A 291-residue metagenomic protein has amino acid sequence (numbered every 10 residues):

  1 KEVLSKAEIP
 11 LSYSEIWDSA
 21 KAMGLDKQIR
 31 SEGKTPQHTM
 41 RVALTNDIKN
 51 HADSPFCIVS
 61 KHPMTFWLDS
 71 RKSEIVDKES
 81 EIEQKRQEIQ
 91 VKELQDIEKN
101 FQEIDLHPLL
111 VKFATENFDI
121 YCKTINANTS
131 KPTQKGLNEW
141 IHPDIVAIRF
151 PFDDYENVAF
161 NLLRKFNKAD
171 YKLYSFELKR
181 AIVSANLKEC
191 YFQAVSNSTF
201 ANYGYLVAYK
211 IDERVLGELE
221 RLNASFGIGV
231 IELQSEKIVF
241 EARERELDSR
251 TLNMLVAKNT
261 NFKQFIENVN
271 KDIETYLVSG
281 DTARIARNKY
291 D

Functional and structural regions predicted by a protein language model:
K1-A7, S14, M23-K99: Phospho-regulated, low-complexity intrinsically disordered regions of nuclear gene-regulatory and chromatin-associated
W17: The alpha-helix within a helix-turn-helix
I89-E156: Acidic-basic catalytic patches of nuclease active cores, encompassing PD-(D/E)XK and other metal-cofactor nuclease
A147-S175: Active-site beta-strand-loop-beta-strand hairpin of nuclease catalytic cores that positions key catalytic residues
L163-F166, E220-D291: Non-catalytic C-terminal interaction segments of nucleic acid-processing enzymes
Y174-S184: Glycine-rich phosphate-binding "P-loop"
I182-L187, F200-E236: Nucleic-acid nuclease catalytic cores
N197: Ligand-binding face of N-terminal immunoglobulin V-set domains in extracellular IgSF glycoproteins
